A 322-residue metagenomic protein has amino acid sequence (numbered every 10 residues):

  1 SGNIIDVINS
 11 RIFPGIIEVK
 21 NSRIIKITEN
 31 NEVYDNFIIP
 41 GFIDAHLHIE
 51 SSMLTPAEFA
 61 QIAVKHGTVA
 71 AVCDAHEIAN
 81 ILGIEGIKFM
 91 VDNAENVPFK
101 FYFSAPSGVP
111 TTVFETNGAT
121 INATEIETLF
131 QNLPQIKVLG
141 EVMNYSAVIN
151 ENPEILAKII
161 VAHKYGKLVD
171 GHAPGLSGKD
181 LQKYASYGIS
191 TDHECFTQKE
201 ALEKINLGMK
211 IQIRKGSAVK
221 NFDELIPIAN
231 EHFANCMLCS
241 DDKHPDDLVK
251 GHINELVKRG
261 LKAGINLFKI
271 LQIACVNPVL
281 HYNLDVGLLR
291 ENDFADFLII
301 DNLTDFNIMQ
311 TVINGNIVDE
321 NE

Functional and structural regions predicted by a protein language model:
S1-N30: N-terminal metal-binding scaffold of metallo-dependent hydrolase/deaminase domains
N21-C73: Replace "His-x-His-based motif
G41-I49, A71-C73, F101-A105, V138-E141 (+4 more regions): Hydrophobic faces of well-ordered beta-strands that scaffold small-molecule active sites in alpha/beta enzyme cores
T55, I84-I87, E151, G178-A185 (+3 more regions): Histidine/acidic-residue-rich catalytic or RNA/ligand-binding cores of hydrolases and nuclease-related proteins
A60-G166: Divalent-metal coordination cores built from histidine and acidic residues
T68-V69, L133-I136, K183-T191, I205-Q212 (+1 more regions): Glycine-enriched alpha-helix->loop->beta-strand junction motifs that scaffold or abut catalytic
E141-K199, K215-V219: Divalent metal-binding pocket/active-site signature
I228-F306, V312: His/Asp/Glu-enriched, well-ordered alpha-helical/loop segment that forms or immediately abuts the divalent-metal
